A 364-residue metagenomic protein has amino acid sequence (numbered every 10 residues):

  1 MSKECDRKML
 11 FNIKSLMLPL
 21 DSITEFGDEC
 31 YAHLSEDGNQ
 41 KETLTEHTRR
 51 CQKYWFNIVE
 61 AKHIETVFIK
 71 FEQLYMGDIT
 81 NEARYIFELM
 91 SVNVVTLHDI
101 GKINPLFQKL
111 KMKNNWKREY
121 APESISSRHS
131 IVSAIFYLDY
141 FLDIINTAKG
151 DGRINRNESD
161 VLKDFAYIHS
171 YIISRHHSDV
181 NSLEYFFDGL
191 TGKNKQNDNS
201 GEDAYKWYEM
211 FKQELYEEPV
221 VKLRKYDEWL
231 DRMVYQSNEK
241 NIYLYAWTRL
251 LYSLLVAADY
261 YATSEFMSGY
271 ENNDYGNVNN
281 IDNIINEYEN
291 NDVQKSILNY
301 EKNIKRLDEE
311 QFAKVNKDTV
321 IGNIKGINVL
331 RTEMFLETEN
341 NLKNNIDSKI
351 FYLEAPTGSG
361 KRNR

Functional and structural regions predicted by a protein language model:
M1-E123, K305: Acidic/His-rich, divalent-metal-binding segments that scaffold phosphate/diphosphate chemistry
M1-E29, K53, A148-T319: N-terminal accessory nucleic-acid engagement/regulatory domains that precede and modulate ATP-driven motor cores
L44-T48, N323-D347: N-terminal pre-P-loop "Q-motif" helix
E46-I58, S127-D143: An active-site-proximal "capping" alpha-helix that borders the catalytic cofactor pocket
C51, V59, V94-H98, S133 (+3 more regions): Conserved structural-core and active-site-/substrate-pathway-adjacent residues in large, well-folded domains of enzymes
E65-I79, I145-V161: Intrinsically disordered, low-complexity domain-flanking/linker segments in eukaryotic proteins, enriched
E123-I135, D164-R175: Elongated alpha-helical scaffolds
I346-N363: Walker A/P-loop
